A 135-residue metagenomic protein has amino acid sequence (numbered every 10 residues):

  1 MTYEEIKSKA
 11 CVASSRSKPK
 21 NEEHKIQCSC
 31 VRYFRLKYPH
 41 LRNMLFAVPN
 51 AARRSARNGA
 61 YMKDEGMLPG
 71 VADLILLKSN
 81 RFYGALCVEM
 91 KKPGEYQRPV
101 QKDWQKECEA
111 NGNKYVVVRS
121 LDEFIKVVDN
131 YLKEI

Functional and structural regions predicted by a protein language model:
M1-I135: Catalytic phosphate/metal-binding cores of nucleic-acid and nucleotide-processing enzymes, i.e., regions that mediate
